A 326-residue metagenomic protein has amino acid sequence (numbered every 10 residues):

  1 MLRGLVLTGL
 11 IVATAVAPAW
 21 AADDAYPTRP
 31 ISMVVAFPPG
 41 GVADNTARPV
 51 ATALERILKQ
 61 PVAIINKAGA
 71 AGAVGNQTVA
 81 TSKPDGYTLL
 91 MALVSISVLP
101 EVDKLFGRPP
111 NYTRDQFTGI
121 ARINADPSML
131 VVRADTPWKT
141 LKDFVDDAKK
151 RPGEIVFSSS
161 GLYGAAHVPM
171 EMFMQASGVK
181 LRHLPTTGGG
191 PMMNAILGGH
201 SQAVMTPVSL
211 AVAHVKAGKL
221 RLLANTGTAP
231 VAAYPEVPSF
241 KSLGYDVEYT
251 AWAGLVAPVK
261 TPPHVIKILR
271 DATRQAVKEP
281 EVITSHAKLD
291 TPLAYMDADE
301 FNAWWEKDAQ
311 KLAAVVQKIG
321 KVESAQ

Functional and structural regions predicted by a protein language model:
G4-A15: Bacterial N-terminal signal peptides
W20-Q116, E154, L162, G178-A203 (+2 more regions): N-terminal (or domain-start) structured segment
A22, L54, T81-Y87, P100-P191 (+2 more regions): Hinge/capping helix and adjacent helix->loop/strand transition within the periplasmic-binding protein
T28-P30, Q175-V179, P263-Q326: An extracytoplasmic/periplasmic, membrane-proximal ligand-sensing/linker region
N76, K142-V145, M193, V212: Short hydrophobic/charged patches on amphipathic alpha-helices used for structural packing and interfaces
M91-I96, S159, G188-G189, T206-A211 (+3 more regions): Beta->alpha turn/N-cap motifs
S95-G107, H167, E171-A176, A203-P235: A ligand-binding cleft/hinge motif common to bilobed small-molecule-binding domains
D115-R122, K180-P185, Q202, A213-E248: Short beta-strand->loop
